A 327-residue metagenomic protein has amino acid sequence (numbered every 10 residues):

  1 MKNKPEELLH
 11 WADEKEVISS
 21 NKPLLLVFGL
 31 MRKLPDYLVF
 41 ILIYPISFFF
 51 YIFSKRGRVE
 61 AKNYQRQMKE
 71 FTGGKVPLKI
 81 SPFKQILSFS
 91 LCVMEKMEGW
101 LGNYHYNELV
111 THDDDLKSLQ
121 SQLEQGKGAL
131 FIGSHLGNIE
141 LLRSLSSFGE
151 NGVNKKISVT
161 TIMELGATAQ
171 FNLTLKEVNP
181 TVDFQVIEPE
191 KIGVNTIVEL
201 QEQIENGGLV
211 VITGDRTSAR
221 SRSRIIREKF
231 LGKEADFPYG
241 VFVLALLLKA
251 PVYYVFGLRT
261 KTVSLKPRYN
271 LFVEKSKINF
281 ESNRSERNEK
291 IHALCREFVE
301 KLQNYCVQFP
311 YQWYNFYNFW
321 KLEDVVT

Functional and structural regions predicted by a protein language model:
K2-N138, K176: Membrane-anchoring hydrophobic helices of lipid-metabolizing enzymes
E14, F48-F49, H105-Y106, I162-M163 (+3 more regions): Short, contiguous strand/loop micro-motifs
S81, Q125-K191, R220-R224: Catalytic core of membrane glycerolipid acyltransferases/transacylases, capturing the structured, soluble-facing
Y104-T111, Q185-K191, F230-G232, N283-R284: Short, flexible loop segments at the rims of nucleotide/cofactor-binding pockets, characterized by
L109-D113, T168, E190-V194, E234-A235 (+1 more regions): A conditional alpha-helix N-cap/helix-loop micro-motif detector
D114, I162-E164, I187-P189, E274-S276 (+1 more regions): Conserved beta-strand termini and adjacent loop/short-helix elements that scaffold enzyme active sites in alpha/beta
F148, E177, T181, V194-T327: Non-catalytic C-terminal accessory region of glycerolipid acyltransferases and related lyso-lipid remodeling enzymes
